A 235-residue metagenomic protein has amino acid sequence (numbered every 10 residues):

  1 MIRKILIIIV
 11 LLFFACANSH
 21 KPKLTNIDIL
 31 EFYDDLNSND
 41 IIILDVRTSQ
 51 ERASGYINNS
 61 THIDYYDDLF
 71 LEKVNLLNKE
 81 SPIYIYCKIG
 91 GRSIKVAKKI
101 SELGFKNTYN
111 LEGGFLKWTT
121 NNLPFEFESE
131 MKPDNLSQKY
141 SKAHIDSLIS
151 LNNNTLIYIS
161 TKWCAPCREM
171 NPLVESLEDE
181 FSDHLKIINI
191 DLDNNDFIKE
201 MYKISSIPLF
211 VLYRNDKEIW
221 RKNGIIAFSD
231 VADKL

Functional and structural regions predicted by a protein language model:
K4-F14: Sec-dependent N-terminal signal peptides
N18-L30, S38-I41, S49-P82, R92-N153 (+4 more regions): Rhodanese-like catalytic fold shared by cysteine-dependent sulfurtransferases and DSP/PTP-type phosphatases
H62-D67, I159, V174, E178 (+1 more regions): Thiol-based oxidoreductase modules, predominantly thioredoxin-like and allied folds used for disulfide exchange
C87-R92, I159-L173: Conserved redox-active cysteine motifs that mediate thiol-disulfide chemistry, especially di-cysteine Cys-X(1-2)-Cys
N152, S160-W163, S206: Short pre-active-site segment immediately N-terminal to redox-active cysteine/selenocysteine motifs in thiol-based
Y202-V211: Structural micro-motif
